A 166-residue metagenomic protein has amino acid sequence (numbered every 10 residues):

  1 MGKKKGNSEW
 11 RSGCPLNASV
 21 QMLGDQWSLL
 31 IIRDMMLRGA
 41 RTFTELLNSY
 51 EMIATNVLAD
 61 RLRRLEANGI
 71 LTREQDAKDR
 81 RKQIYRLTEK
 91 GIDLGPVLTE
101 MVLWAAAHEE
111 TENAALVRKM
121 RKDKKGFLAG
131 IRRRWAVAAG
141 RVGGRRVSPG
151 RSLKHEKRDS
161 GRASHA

Functional and structural regions predicted by a protein language model:
M1, P96-A166: C-terminal regulatory/oligomerization modules of transcriptional regulators
M1-K3, Y50-D60: Membrane-interacting alpha-helical segments
G2, E66-R86: Beta-hairpin "wing" of winged helix-turn-helix
G2-V20: Short, Lys/Arg-enriched N-terminal segment that forms or immediately precedes the first helix of a structured domain
C14-A54: N-terminal helix-turn-helix DNA-binding core of bacterial DNA-binding proteins
G24, A77-M101: Basic, amphipathic "hinge/linker" alpha-helix immediately C-terminal to the N-terminal HTH DNA-binding motif
T44, R63, Q83: Residues within the helices of the helix-turn-helix
L58-N68: Basic amphipathic alpha-helical segments that dock to polyanions
